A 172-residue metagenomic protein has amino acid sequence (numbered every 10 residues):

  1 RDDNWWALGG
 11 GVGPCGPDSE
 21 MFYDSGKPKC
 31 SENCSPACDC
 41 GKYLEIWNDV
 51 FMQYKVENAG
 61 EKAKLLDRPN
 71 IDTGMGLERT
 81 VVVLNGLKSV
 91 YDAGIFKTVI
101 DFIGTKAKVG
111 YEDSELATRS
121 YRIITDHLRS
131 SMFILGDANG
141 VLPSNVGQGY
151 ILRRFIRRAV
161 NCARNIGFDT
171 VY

Functional and structural regions predicted by a protein language model:
R1-Y172: Structured aminoacyl-transfer and RNA-binding surfaces used for tRNA recognition/handling in the translation apparatus
